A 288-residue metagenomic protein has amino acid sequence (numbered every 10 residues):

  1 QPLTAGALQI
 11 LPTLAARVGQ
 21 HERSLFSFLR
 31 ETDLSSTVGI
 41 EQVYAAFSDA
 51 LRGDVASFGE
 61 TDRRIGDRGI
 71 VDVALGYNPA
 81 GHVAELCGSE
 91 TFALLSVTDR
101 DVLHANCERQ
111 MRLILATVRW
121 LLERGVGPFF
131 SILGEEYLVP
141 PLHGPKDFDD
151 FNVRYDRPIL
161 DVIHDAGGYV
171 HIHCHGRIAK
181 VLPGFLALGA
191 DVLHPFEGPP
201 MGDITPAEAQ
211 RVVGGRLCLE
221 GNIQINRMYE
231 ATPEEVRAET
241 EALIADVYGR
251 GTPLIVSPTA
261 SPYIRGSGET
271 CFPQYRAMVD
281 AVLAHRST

Functional and structural regions predicted by a protein language model:
Q1-T288: Catalytic cores of TIM-barrel enzymes
